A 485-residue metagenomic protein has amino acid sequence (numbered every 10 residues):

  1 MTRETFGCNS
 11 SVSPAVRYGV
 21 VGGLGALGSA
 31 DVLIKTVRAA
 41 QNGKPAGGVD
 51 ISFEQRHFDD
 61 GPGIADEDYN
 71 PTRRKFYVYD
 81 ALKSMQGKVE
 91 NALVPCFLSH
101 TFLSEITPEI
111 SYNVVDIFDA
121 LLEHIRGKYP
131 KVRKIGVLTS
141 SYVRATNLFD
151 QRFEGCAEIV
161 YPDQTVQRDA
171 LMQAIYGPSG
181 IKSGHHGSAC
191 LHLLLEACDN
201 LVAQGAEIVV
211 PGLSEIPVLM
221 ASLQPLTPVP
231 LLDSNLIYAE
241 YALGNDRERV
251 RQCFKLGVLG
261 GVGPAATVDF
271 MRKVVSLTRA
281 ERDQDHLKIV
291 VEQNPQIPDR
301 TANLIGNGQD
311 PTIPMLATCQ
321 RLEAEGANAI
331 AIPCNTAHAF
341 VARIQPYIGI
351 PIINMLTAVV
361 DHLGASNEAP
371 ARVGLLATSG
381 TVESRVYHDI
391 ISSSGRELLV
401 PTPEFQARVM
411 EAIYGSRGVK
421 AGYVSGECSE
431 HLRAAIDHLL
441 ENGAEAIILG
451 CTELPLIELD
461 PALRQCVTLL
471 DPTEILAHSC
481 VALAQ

Functional and structural regions predicted by a protein language model:
M1-Q485: Non-catalytic structural scaffold of enzyme domains
